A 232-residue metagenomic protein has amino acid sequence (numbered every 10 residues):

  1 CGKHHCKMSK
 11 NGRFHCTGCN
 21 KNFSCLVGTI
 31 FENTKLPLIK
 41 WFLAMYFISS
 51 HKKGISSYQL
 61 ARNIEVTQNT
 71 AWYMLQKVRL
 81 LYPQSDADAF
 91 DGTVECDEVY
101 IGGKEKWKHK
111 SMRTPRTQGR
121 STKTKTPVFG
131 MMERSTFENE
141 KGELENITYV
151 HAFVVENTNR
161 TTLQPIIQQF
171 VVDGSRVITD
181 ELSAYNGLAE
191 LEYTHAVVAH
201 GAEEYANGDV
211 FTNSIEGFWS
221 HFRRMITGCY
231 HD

Functional and structural regions predicted by a protein language model:
C1-D232: Residue-level recognition of single "structural anchor" positions that define or cap local secondary structure
